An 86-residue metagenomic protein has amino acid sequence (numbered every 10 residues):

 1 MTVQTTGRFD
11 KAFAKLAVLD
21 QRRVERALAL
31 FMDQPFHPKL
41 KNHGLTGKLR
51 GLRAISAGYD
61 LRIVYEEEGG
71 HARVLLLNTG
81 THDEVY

Functional and structural regions predicted by a protein language model:
T2, G7-K11, K15-R22, T46 (+1 more regions): Enriched for short, Lys/Arg-rich terminal
L16, L28-F31: Alpha-helix boundary/capping residues
Q21, E25-A29: Short, well-structured alpha-helical segments
A27, K41, G51, Y59-L61 (+1 more regions): A generic structural signal for short beta-strands and their flanking turns/coil linkers
L30-I55: A short, surface-exposed loop/turn module that caps and links secondary-structure elements
